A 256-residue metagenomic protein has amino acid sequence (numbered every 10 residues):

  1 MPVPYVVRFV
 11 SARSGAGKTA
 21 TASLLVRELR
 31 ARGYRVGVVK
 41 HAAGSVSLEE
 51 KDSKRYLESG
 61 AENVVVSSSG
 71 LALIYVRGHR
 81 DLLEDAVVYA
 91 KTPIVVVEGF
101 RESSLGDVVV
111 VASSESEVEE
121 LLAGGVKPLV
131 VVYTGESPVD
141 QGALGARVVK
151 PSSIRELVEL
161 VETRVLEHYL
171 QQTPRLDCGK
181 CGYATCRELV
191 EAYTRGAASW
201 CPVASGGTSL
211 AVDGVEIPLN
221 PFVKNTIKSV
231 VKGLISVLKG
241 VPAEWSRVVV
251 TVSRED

Functional and structural regions predicted by a protein language model:
M1-G44, T173: Walker A (P-loop) phosphate-binding motif
L24-R77: N-terminal phosphate/diphosphate-binding loop that engages ATP/GTP or pyrophosphate donors across diverse enzyme folds
V38-V39, D107-S113, E117-S137, G142-V149: Conserved beta-strand/loop subsegment of P-loop NTPase cores
A72-E117: Glycine-rich phosphate-binding loop used to anchor ATP phosphates in small-molecule kinases, encompassing both
R164-D177, R195: Immediate flanking context of iron-sulfur cluster ligation sites
P174-E191, V203: Local cysteine-cluster metal-coordination motifs and their immediate loop/turn environment, predominantly Fe-S cluster
Y193-G206: Non-heme iron-sulfur electron-transfer modules
G214-V237: Short, hydrophobic/π-rich interface segment
